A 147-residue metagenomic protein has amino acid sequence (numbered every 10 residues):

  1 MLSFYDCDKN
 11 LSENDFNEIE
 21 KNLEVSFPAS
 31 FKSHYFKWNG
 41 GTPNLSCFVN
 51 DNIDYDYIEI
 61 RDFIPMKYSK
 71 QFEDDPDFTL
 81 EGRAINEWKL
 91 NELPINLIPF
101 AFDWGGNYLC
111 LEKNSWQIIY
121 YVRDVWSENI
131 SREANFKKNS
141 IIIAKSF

Functional and structural regions predicted by a protein language model:
M1-G105: A surface-exposed partner-binding patch
H34, R123-D124: Functionally constrained cores in energy, signaling, and assembly domains
I95, Y120-R123: Secondary-structure boundary/capping motif
A101-D103, N114, Y121: Structured loops at beta-to-helix junctions and adjacent beta-edge loops in soluble globular domains
N107-E112: Short, surface-exposed beta-strand/loop micro-motifs that present aromatic residues
K113-I119, W126-S127: Amphipathic alpha-helical protein-interaction segments
D124-F147: Compact, glycine/acidic-enriched structural inserts
